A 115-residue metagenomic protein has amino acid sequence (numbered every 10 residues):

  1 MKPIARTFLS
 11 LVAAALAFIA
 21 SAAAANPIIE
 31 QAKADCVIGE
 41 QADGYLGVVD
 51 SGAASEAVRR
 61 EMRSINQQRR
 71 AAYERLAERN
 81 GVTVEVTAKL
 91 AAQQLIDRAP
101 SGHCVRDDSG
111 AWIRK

Functional and structural regions predicted by a protein language model:
M1-A5: N-terminal secretory signal peptides that target proteins for export/translocation
R6-F8, A32: Short helix-onset patch at the extreme N-terminus, typifying the N->h transition of secretory signal peptides
F8-L9, G102: Secreted/extracellular small peptides and ectodomain modules produced from precursors
L9-I19: Bacterial N-terminal signal peptides
A17, E61-M62: A generic structural signal for short
A25-R60, N80, V84-K115: Amphipathic, charged alpha-helical segments and their helix-to-coil junctions in extracytoplasmic/peripheral assemblies
M62-A77: Short, well-ordered alpha-helical segments
